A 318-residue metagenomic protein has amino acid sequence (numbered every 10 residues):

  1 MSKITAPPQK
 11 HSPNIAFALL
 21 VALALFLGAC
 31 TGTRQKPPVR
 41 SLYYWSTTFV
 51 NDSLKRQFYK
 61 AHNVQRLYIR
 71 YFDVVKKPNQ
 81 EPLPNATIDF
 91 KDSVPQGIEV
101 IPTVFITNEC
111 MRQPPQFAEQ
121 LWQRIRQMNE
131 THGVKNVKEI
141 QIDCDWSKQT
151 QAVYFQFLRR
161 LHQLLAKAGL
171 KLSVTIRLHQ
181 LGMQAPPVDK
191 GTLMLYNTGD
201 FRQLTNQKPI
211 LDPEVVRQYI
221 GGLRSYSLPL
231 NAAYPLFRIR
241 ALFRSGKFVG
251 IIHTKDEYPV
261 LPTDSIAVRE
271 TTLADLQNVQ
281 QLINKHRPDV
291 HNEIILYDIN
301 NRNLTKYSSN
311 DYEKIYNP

Functional and structural regions predicted by a protein language model:
S2-F17: Bacterial N-terminal signal peptides that target proteins for export
L27-A29: C-terminal motif of bacterial Sec signal peptides marking the signal peptidase cleavage site
Q35, V39-W45, V74-L193: Chitinase-like catalytic core of GlcNAc-active glycosidases
S53-K76, T131-G133: Catalytic domains of carbohydrate-active enzymes, especially glycoside hydrolases
R66-Y68, Q141, T192, I295: Conserved beta-strand positions in the central sheet of alpha/beta enzyme cores
Q156-R244: Substrate-binding surface in catalytic domains of secreted glycosidases
F237, S245-P318: Substrate-binding cleft of secreted/luminal carbohydrate-active enzymes
